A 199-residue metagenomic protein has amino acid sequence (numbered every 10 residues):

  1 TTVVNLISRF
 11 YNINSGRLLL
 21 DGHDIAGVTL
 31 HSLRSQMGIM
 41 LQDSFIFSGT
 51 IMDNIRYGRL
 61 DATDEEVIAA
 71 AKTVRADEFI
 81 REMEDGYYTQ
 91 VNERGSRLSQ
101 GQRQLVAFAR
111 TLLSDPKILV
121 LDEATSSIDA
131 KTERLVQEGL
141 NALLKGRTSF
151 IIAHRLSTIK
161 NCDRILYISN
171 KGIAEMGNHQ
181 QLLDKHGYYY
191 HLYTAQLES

Functional and structural regions predicted by a protein language model:
T2-F10, R34-D43, I51-N54, A70-A76 (+1 more regions): ABC-family ATPase nucleotide-binding domain "signature/switch" substructure
N14-R17, N170: Conserved coupling/switch loops of ABC nucleotide-binding domains, chiefly the family-specific signature
G16-H23, L33: Conserved ABC transporter NBD signature motif
R56-D64, K72: ABC-type ATPase nucleotide-binding domains, specifically the catalytic core motifs of the NBD
D61, D77-E84: Conserved H-loop
D184-S199: C-terminal boundary and immediately downstream tail of ABC-type ATPase nucleotide-binding domains
